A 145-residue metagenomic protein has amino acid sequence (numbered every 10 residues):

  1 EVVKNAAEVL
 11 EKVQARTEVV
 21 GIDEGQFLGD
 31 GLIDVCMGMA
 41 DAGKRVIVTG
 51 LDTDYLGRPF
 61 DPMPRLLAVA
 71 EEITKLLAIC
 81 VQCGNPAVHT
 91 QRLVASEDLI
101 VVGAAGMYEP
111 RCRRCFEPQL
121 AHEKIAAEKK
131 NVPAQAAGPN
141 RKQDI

Functional and structural regions predicted by a protein language model:
E1-N5: Short acidic-hydrophobic, aromatic-tinged amphipathic segments that line or gate anion-handling sites
A7-E8, K12-V13, Q26-I145: Replace "adjacent to P-loop NTPase cores in ATP/GTP-dependent enzymes" with "adjacent to NTP-binding cores
R16: Extracellular and organelle-lumenal recognition/adhesion modules and their flexible linkers in secreted
